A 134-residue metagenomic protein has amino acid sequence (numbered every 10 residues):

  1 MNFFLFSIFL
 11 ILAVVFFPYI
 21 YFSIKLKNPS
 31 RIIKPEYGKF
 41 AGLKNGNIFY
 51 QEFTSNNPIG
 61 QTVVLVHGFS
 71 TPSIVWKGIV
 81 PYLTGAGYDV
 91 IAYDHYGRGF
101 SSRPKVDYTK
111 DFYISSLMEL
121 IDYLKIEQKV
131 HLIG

Functional and structural regions predicted by a protein language model:
M1-Q61, G85-Y88: Alpha/beta-hydrolase fold catalytic core
I20, V66, A92, L132-G134: Short beta-strand segments
E36, V75-G78, F112-E119: Alpha-helical elements of Rossmann-like donor-binding domains used by nucleotide-donor carbohydrate transfer enzymes
Q51, H95-I133: Active-site loop/oxyanion-hole signature of alpha/beta-hydrolase fold enzymes
F53-F100: Conserved HGGG/HGGXW glycine-rich cap/lid loop of the alpha/beta-hydrolase fold
